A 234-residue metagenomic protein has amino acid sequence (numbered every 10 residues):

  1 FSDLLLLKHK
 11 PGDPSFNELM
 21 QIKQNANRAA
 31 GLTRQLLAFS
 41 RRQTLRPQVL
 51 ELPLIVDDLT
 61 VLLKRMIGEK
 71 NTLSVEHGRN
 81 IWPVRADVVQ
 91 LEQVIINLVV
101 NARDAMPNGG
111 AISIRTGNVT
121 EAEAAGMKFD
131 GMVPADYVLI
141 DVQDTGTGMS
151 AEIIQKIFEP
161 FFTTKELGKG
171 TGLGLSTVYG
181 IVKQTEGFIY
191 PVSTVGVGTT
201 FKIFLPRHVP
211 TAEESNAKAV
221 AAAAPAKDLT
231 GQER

Functional and structural regions predicted by a protein language model:
F1-R234: Core catalytic ATP-binding domain of two-component histidine kinases
